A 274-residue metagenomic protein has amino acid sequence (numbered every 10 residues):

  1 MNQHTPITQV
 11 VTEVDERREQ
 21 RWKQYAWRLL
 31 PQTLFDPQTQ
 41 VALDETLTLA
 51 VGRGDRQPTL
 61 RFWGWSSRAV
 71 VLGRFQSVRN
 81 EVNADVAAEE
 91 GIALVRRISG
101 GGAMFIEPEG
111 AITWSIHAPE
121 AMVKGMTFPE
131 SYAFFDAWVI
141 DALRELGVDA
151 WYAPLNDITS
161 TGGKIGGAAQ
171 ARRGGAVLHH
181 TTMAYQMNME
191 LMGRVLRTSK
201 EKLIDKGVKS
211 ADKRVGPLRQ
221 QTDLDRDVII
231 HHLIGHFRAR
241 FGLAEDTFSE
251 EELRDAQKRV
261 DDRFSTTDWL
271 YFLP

Functional and structural regions predicted by a protein language model:
N2-D85, E89, R97, K209-P274: Active-site loop/lid in soluble adenylation, ligation, and acyl-transfer enzymes
D55-Q57, S99, A153, L178: Short beta-strand-initiation
L72, E90, S99-G100, T161 (+1 more regions): Short glycine-rich loop/turn motifs that provide flexible caps or phosphate-binding loops at active sites
A84, M104-H236, F264-P274: Catalytic beta-strand/loop module used to bind and position nucleotide/cofactor moieties in cofactor-attachment
G91-A111: Glycine/serine-rich anion-binding loops at beta->alpha junctions that coordinate negatively charged ligand groups
L94, D149-A150, A244-E245: Residue-level detector of short coil/turn "hinge" positions at structural boundaries
